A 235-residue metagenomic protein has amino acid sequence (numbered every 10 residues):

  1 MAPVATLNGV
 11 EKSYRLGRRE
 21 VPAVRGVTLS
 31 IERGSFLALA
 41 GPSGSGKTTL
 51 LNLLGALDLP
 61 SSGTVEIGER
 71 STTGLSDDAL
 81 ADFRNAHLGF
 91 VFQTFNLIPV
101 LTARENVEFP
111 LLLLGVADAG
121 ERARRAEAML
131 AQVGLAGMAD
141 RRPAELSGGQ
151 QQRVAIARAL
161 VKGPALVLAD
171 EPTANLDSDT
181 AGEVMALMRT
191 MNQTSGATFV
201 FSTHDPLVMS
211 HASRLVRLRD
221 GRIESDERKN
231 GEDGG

Functional and structural regions predicted by a protein language model:
M1-S13, S225-G235: ABC-family P-loop ATPase nucleotide-binding domain
P3-A212, L218: ABC family nucleotide-binding domain
L215-E227: H-loop (His-switch) and adjacent beta-strand-loop-beta switch element of ABC-type ATPase nucleotide-binding domains
